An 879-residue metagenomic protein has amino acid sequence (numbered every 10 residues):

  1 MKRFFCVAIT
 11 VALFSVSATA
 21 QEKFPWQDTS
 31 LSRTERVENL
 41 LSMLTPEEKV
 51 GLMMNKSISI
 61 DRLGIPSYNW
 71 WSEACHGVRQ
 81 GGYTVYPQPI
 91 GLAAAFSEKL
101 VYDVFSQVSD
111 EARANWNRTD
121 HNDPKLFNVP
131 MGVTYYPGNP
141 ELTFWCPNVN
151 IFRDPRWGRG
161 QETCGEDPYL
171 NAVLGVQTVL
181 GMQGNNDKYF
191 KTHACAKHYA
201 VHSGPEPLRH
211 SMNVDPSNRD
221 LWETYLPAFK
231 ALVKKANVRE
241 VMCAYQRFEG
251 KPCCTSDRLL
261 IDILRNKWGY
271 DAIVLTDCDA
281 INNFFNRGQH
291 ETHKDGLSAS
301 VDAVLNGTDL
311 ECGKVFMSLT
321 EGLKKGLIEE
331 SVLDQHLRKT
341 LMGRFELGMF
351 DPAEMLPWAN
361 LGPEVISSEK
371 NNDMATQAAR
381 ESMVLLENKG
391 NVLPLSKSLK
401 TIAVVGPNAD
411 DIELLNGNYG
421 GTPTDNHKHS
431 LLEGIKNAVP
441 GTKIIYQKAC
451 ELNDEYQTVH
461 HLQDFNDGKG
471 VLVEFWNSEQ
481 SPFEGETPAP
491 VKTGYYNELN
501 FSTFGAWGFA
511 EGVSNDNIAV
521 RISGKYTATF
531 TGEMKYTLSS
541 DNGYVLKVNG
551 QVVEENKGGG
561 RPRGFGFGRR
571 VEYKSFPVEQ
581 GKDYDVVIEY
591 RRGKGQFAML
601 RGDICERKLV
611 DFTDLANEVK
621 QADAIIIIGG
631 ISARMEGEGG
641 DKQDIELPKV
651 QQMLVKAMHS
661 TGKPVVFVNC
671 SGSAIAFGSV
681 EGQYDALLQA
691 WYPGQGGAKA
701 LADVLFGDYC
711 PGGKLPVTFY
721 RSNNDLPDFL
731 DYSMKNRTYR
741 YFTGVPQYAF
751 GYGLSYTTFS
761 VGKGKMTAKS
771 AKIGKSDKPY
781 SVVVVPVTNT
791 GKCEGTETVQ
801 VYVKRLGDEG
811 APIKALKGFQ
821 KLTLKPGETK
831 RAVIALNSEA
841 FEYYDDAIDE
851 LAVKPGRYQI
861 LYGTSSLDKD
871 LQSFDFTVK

Functional and structural regions predicted by a protein language model:
M1-K23: Bacterial Sec-dependent N-terminal signal peptides
V16-K535, S539-Y843, E850-D868, T877-K879: Glycoside hydrolase catalytic-domain context in secreted enzymes
Q872: A conserved ligand/cofactor-binding region detector
